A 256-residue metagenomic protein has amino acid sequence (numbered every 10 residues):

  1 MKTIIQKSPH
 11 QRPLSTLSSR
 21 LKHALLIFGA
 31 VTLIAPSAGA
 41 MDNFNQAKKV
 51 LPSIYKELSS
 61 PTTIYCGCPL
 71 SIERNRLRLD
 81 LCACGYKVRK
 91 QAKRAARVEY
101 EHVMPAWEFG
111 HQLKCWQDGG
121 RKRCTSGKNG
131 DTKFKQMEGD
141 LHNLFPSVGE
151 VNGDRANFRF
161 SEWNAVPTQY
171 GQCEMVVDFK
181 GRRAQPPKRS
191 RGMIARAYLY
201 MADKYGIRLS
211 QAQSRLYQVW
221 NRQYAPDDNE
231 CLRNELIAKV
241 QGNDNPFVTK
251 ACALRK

Functional and structural regions predicted by a protein language model:
T3, P69-R76, E108-D118: Short regulatory "switch" loops immediately downstream of catalytic or recognition motifs within protein catalytic
I4-L26: Bacterial N-terminal signal peptides that target proteins for export
H10, L14, N43-A47, S210: Intrinsic-disorder-associated interaction segments
I27-F28, T32: N-terminus-biased targeting/localization segments
A35-S37: N-terminal signal peptide c-region/cleavage motif recognized by signal peptidases
M41-R97, Y217-V219, N229-E230: Aromatic-lined ligand-binding clefts that engage carbohydrates, nucleic acids, or primary amines
Y86-K256: Domain-level detector of nuclease and nuclease-like folds in predominantly extracellular/periplasmic contexts
